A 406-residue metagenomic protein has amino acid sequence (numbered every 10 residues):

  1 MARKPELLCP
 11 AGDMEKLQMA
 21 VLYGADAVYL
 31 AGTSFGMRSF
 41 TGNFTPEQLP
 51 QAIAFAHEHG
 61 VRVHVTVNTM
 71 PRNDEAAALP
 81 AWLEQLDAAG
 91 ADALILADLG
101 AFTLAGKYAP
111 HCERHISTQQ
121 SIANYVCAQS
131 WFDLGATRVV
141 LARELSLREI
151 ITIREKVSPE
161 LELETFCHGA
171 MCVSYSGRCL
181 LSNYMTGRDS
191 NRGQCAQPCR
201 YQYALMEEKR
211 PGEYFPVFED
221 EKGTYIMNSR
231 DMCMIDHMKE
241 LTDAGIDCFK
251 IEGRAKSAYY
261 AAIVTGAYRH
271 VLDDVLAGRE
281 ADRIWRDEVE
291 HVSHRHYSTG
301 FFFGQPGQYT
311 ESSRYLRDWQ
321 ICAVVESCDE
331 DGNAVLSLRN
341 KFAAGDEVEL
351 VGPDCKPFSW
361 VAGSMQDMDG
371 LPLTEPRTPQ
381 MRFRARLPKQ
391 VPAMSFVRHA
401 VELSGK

Functional and structural regions predicted by a protein language model:
M1-L22, A27-L30, S34, H59-T69 (+5 more regions): Surface-exposed amphipathic alpha-helical tracts and adjacent flexible/coil segments at the periphery of soluble enzymes
D13-K16, S34-Y125: Active-site beta->alpha loop and helix N-cap motifs at the rims of alpha/beta catalytic domains
L94-A97, Q119-A123, T137, L141-L145 (+1 more regions): Short, well-structured alpha-helical patches and their helix-loop capping segments that border functional surfaces
